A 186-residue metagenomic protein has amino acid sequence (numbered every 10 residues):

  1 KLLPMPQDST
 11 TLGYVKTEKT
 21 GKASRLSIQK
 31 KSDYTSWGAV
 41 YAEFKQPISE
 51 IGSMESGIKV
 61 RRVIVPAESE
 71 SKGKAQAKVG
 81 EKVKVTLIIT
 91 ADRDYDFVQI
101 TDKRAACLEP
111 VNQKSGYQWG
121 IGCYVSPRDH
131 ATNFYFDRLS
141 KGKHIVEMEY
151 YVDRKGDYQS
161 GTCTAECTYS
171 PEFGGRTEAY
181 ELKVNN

Functional and structural regions predicted by a protein language model:
K1-N186: Long, domain-scale non-catalytic interaction/scaffolding regions in large secretory-pathway and trafficking proteins
